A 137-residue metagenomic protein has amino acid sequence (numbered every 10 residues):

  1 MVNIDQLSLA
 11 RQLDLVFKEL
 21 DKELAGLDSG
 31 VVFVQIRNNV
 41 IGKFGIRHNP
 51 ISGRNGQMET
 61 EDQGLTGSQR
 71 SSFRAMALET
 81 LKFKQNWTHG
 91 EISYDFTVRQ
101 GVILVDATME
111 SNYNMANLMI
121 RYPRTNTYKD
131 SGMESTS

Functional and structural regions predicted by a protein language model:
M1, S72-E79, M133-T136: Noncatalytic linker/hinge segments flanking ATPase motor cores
M1-I41, I51: Long, hydrophobic N-terminal alpha-helical segment
M1-R11, G56-Q69: Short, compositionally biased leader-like segments
F44-G45, A107: Short linear motifs in exposed loops
R47-N49: Residue-level structural signal for beta-strand termini and adjacent loop
E59-E110: Short, solvent-exposed interaction modules
T97-S137: Glycine-rich, aromatic-bearing surface loops/beta-hairpins
